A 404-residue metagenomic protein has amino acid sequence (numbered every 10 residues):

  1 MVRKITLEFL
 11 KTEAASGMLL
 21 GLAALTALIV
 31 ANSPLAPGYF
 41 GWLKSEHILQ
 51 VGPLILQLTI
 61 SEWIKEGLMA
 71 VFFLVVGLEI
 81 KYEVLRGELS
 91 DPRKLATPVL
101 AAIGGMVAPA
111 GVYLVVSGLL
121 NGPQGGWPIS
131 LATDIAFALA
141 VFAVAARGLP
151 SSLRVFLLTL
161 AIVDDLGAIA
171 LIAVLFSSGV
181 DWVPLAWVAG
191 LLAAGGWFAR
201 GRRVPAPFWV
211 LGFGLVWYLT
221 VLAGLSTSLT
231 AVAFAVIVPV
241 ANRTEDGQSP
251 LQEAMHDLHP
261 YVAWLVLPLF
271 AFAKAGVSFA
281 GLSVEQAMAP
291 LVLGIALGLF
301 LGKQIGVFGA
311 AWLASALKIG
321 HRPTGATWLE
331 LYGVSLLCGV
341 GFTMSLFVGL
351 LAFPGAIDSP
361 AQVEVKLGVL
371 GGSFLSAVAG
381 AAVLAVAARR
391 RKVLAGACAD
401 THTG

Functional and structural regions predicted by a protein language model:
V2-E8, T12, I29-N32, S45 (+6 more regions): Predominantly late transmembrane helices and immediately cytosolic-facing juxtamembrane segments
F9-S16, R86-G104, Q124, S151-L158 (+3 more regions): Membrane-interfacial loop-to-helix junctions in multi-pass inner-membrane proteins
V30-W42, I55-S61, V75-P92, V107-P128: Transmembrane alpha-helix boundary signature
P53, Q57-R86, V236-V238, Y261-L282 (+3 more regions): Hydrophobic transmembrane alpha-helices of secondary-active transporters and Na+-translocating membrane complexes
E62-F73, G122-A136, T159, S177-G190 (+2 more regions): Structural signature of hydrophobic alpha-helical transmembrane segments
V84-G111, D181-A193, F279-I305, W328-Y332 (+1 more regions): Entry/N-cap segments of selected transmembrane alpha helices and their immediately preceding amphipathic helices
L100-L139, G294-F353, F374-V386: Transmembrane alpha-helices that form the ion-translocation and gating core of multi-pass ion transport proteins
G214, E285-V292, P354-V378: Structural signal for the N-terminal portions of transmembrane helices and their immediately preceding loop/interface
